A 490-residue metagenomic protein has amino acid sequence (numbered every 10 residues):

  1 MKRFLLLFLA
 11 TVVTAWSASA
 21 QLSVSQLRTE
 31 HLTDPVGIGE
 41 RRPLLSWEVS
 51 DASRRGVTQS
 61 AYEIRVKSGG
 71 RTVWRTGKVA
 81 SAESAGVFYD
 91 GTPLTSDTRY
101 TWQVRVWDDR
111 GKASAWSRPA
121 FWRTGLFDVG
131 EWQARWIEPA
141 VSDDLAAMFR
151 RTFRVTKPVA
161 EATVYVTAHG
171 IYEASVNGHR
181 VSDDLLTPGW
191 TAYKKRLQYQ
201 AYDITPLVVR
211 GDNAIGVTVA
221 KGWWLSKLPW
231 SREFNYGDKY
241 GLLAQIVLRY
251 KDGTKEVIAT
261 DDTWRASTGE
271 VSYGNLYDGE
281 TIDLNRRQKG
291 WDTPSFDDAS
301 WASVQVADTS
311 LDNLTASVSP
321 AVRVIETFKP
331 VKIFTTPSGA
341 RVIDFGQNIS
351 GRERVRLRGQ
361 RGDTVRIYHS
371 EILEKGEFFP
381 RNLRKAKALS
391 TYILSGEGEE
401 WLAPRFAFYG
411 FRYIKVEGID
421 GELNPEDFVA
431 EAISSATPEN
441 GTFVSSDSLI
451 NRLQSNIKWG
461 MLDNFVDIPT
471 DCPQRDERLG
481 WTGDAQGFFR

Functional and structural regions predicted by a protein language model:
M1-F4: Positively charged n-region of N-terminal signal peptides that target proteins for export
L6-A15: Bacterial N-terminal signal peptides
S17-A20: Boundary at the C-terminal end of the N-terminal hydrophobic targeting segment
L22-R475, G483-D484: Extracellular/oxidizing-compartment recognition motifs
W481-R490: Well-ordered alpha-helical segments within folded domains of soluble proteins
